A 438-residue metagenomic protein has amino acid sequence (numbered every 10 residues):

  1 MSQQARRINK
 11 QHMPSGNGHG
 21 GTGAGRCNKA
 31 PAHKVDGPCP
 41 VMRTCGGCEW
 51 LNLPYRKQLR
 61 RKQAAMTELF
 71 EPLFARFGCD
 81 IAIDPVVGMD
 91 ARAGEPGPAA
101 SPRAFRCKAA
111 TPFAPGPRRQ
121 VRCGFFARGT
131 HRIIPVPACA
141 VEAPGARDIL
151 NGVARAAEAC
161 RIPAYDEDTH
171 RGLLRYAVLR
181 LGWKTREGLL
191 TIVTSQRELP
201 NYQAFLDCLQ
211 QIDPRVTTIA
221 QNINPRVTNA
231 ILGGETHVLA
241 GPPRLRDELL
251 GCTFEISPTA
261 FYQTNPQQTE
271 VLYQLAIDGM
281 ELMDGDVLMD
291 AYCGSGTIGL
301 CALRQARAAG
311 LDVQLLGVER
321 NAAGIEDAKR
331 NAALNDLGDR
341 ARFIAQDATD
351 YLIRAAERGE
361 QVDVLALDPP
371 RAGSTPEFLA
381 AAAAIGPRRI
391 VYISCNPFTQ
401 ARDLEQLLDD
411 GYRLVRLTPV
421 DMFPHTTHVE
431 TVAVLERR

Functional and structural regions predicted by a protein language model:
S2-T22, R26-N28, P200-R438: Rossmann-like S-adenosyl-L-methionine
N28-V35, R43-D166, W183-K184, L199: Extended interfacial segments that mediate partner engagement and assembly in macromolecular machines
P96-G97, P135-P137, A146, L150 (+3 more regions): Accessory substrate-recognition/RNA-binding modules or partner subunits associated with SAM-dependent
P102-A104, G152, A156, Y176 (+2 more regions): Peripheral terminal and linker regions in Fe-S/redox and tRNA-modifying enzymes
C107, R186-G188, G285-D286: Nucleotide donor/acceptor-binding cores
A114, L179, T185-S195, T253-S257: Short, aliphatic-rich beta-strand segments
G124-A127, V193, A328: Short, acidic/hydrophobic/Gly-rich beta-strand patch recurrent on exposed beta strands that often constitutes part
Y165-L181: A short glycine-rich, hydrophobically flanked beta-strand micro-motif that places a catalytic Asp/Glu for divalent metal
